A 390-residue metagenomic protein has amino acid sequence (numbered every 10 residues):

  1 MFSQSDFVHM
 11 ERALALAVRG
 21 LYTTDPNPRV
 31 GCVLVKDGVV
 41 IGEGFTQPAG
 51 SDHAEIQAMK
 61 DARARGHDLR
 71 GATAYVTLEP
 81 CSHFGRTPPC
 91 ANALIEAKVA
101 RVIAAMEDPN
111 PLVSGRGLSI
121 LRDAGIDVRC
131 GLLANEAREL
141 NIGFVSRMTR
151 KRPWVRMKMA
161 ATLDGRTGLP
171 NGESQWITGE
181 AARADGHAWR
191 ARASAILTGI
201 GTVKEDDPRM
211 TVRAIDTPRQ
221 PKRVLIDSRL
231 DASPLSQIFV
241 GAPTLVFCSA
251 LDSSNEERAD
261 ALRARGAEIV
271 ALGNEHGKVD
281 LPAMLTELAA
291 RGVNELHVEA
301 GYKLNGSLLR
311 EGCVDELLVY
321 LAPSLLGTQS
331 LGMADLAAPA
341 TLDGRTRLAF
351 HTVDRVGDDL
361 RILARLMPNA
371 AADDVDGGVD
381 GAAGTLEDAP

Functional and structural regions predicted by a protein language model:
M1, D61, I142-V145, M210: A short, compositionally biased domain-edge/stem linker segment
M1-P28, E43, R86, W154-P390: Enzymes that bind and transform nitrogen-containing heteroaromatic metabolites
A13-L16, D37-G44, E136-T149, Q237-A242: A short, flexible N-terminal coil/short beta segment enriched in small residues
T23-P26, G50, L118, L132-A160: Proteins enriched for Cys/Gly/acidic motifs involved in redox and nucleic-acid/cofactor modification
G31: Helix-turn-helix
L34-E136, K222, V240, A250-N255 (+1 more regions): Zn2+-dependent cytidine deaminase-like catalytic core
P111-L112, R138, N305, L326: Generic structural signal for helix capping and beta-alpha/helix-loop junctions
